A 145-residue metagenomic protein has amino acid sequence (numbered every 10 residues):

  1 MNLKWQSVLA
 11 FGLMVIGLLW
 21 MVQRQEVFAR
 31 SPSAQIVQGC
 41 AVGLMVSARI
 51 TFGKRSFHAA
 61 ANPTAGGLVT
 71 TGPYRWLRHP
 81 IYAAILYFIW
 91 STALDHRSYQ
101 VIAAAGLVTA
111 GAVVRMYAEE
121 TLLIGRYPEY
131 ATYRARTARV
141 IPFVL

Functional and structural regions predicted by a protein language model:
M1-T71, A83-L145: Membrane-anchoring alpha-helices and their flanking helix-loop junctions
R75-A83: Histidine-centered phosphotransfer motif of kinases
